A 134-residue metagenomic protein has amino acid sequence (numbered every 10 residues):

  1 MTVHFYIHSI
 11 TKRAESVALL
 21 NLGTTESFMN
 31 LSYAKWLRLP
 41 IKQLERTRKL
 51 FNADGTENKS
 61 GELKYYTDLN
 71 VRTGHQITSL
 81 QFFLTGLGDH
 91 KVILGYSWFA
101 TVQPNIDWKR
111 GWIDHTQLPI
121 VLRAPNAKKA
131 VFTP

Functional and structural regions predicted by a protein language model:
M1-A14, R72: A short acidic-Thr-Gly-centered motif at the start of a beta-strand
E15, L22-P134: Aspartic protease core domain of the pepsin/retropepsin superfamily
